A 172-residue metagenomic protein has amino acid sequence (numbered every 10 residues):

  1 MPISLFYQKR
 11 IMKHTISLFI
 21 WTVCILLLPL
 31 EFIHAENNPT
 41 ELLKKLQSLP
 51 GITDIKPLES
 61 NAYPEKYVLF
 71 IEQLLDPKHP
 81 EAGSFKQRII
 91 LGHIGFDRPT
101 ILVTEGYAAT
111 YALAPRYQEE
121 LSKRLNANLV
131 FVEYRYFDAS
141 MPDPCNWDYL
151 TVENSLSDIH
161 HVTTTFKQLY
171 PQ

Functional and structural regions predicted by a protein language model:
M1-P39: Bacterial Sec-dependent N-terminal signal peptides
A35-A127: Catalytic-loop region of hydrolases
P77-F85, C145-L150, S155: Short N-terminal secondary-structure initiator segments
S122-A139: Conserved alpha/beta-hydrolase
Y136-D148: Glycine-rich "HGGG/HGxG" loop immediately N-terminal to the catalytic nucleophile of the alpha/beta-hydrolase
Y149-K167: Alpha/beta-hydrolase active-site loop
Y170-Q172: Alpha/beta-hydrolase fold nucleophile elbow
